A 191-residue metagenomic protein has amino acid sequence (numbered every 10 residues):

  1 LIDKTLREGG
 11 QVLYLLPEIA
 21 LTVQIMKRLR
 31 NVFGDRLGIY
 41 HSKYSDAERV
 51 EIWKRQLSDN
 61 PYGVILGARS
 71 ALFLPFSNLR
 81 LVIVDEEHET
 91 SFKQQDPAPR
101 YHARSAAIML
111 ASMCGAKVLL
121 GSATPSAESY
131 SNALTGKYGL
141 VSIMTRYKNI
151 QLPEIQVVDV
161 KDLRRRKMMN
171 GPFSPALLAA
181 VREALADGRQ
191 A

Functional and structural regions predicted by a protein language model:
L1-D3, M26, A107: Motif I (Walker A/P-loop) of helicase-class P-loop NTPases
T5-N31, E48: Conserved Walker A/P-loop ATP-binding site and its immediately adjacent core in helicase/helicase-like ATPase domains
G9-G10, N60, G115, G188: Glycine-centered short loops/turns at secondary-structure junctions
T22-Q24, A47-V50, L74-P75, T90-K93 (+3 more regions): Switch/connector loops and helix/strand junctions flanking conserved nucleotide-binding motifs in nucleotide-processing
K27-I65, F73-L79: Conserved motor-coupling elements within RecA-like helicase/translocase cores
L37-D46, E89-Y101, L163-G171: Flexible beta-alpha connector loops of hexameric P-loop NTPases
Q56-V64, R69-L119: SF2 helicase catalytic motif II
A106-A191: Conserved interdomain linker/interface between the two RecA-like ATPase lobes of SF2 helicase motors
